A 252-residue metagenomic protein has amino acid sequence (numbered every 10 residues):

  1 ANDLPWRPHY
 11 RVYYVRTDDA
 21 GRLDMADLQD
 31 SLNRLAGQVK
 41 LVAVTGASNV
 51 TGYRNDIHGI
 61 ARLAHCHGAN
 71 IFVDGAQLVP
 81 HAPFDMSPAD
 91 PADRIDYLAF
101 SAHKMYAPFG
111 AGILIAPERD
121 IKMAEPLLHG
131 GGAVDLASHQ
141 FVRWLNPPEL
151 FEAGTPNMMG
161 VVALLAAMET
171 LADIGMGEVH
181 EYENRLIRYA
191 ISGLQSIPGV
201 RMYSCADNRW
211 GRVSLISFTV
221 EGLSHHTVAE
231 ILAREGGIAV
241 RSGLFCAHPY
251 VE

Functional and structural regions predicted by a protein language model:
A1-E252: Pyridoxal 5′-phosphate
